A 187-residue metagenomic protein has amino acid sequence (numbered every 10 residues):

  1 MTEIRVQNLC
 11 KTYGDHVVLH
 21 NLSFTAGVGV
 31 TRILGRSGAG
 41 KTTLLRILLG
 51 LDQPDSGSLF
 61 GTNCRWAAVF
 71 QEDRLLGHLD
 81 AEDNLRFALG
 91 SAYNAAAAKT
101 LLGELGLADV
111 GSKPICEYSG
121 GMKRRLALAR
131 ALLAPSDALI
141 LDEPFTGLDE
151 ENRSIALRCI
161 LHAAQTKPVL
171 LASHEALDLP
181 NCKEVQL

Functional and structural regions predicted by a protein language model:
I4, V18-N21: Conserved structural motif at the start of ABC-family nucleotide-binding domains
L49: Helix-to-loop junction immediately C-terminal to a conserved catalytic motif
L79-A92: Q-loop/switch helix immediately C-terminal to the Walker
Y93-V110: Conserved ABC ATPase "signature" region
P114-Y118: Conserved ABC ATPase signature
L128: Hydrophobic anchor residue at the start of the ABC signature
D142, D149: ABC-family nucleotide-binding domains
